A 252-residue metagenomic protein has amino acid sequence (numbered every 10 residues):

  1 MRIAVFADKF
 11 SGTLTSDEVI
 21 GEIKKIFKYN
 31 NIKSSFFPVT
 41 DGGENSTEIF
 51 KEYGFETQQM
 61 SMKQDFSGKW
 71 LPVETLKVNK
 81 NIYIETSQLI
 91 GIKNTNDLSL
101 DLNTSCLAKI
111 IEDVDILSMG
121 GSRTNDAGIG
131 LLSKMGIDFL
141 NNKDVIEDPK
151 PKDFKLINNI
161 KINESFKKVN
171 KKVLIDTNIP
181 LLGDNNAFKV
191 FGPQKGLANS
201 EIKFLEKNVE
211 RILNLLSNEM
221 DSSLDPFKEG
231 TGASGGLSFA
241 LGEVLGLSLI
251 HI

Functional and structural regions predicted by a protein language model:
M1-A4: Extreme N-terminal starter segment of soluble prokaryotic enzymes
F6-E22: N-terminal beta1-alpha1 ligand-phosphate binding loop
E22-I26, Y53, G128-N141, V190: A glycine- and small-aliphatic-rich helix-loop capping segment at beta-alpha/alpha-beta transitions that lines
K25-N94, K171-L181, F188, S238: Glycine-rich nucleotide/cofactor/substrate-binding loop typically near the N-terminus or early in the first domain
V78, I82-S118: Hydrophobic alpha-helical hairpins/lids featuring a short glycine-rich hinge
T86, D144-V145, P149-K152, K171-G236: Carboxylate- and glycine-rich phosphate/diphosphate-binding segment that chelates Mg2+/Mn2+
L102-E112, I116-M119, R123-N170: Glycine/threonine-rich beta-strand-loop-alpha-helix active-site module that forms ligand/phosphate-binding
I250-I252: Conserved small/polar residues in nucleotide/adenosyl-binding loops
